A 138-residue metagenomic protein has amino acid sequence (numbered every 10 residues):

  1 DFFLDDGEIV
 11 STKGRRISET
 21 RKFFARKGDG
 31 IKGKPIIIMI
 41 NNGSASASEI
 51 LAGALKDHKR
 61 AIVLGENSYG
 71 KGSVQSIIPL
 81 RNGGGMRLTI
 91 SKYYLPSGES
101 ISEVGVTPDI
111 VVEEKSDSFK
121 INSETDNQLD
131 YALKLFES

Functional and structural regions predicted by a protein language model:
D1-S46, S73-P79, Y94: Gly/Ser/Thr-rich loop/hinge elements
F3, I36, L55, G98 (+1 more regions): Terminal peptide-recognition signature
L4-G7, I31-I36, S46, I50 (+3 more regions): Extracytoplasmic
A45-A47, G83, L95-P96, F119: Short beta-strands and strand-coil junctions in structured, solvent-facing domains, enriched
A47, L51, S102, T125-Q128: Helical mechanochemical/support elements of P-loop NTPase systems and associated helical scaffolds
H58-K71: Short, well-structured beta-strand/strand-turn elements
Q75-I78, M86-S116: Conserved P-loop NTPase
V112-S138: C-terminal recognition in membrane/secretory proteostasis and scaffolding
